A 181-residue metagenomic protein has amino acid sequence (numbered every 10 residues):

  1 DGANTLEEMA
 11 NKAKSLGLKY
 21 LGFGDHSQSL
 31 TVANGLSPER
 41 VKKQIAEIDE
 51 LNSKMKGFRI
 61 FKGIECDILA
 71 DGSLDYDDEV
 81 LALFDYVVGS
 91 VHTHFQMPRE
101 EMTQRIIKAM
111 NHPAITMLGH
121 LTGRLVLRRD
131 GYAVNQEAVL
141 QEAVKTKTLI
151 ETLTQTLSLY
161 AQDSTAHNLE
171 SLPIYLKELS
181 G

Functional and structural regions predicted by a protein language model:
D1-A3, F23-Q28, M117-G123, A166 (+1 more regions): Histidine-centered catalytic micro-motifs
G2, L6-G24: Catalytic pocket of metal/acid-base enzymes, prominently hydrolases
A3, K14, T31-T148: Extended substrate/RNA-proximal surfaces in nucleic-acid metabolism proteins
H26, E65-C66, L121, T154-Q155 (+1 more regions): Active-site metal-binding loops of divalent metal-dependent hydrolases
I60, I150, S171-P173: Hydrophobic beta-strand scaffold residues
E137-Q141, Y160-T165: A short, acidic, amphipathic alpha-helical segment used as a generic capping/interface helix at domain edges
T154-S158, H167-G181: Short acidic/histidine-rich active-site segments
